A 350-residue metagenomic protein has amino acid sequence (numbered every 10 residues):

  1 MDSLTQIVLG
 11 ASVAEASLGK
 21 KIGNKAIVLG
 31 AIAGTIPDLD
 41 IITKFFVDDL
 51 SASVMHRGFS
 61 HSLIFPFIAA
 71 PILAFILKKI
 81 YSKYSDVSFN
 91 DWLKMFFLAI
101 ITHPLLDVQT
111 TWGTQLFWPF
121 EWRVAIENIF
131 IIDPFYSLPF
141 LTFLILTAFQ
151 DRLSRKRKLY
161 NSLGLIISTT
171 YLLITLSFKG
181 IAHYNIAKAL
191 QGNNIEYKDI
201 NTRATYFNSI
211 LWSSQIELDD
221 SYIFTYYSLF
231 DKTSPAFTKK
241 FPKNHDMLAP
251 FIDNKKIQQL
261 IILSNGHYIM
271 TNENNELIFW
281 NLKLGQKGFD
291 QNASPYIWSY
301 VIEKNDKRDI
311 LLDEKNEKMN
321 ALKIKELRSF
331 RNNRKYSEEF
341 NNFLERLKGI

Functional and structural regions predicted by a protein language model:
M1-A204: N-terminal membrane-targeting hydrophobic helices
K198, S209-I350: Extracytosolic and intramembrane catalytic regions of membrane-associated proteins in envelope/secretory systems
